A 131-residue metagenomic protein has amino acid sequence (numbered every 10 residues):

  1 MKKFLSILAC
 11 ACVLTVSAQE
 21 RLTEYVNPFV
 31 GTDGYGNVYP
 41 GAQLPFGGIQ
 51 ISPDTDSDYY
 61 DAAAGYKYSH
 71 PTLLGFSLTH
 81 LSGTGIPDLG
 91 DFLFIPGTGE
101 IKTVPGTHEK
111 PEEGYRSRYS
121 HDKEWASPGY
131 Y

Functional and structural regions predicted by a protein language model:
M1-F4: Positively charged n-region of N-terminal signal peptides that target proteins for export
S6-L8, K123: Generic marker of residues within folded, mature protein domains
L8-A18: Hydrophobic h-region of N-terminal signal peptides that target proteins for export in Gram-negative bacteria
Q19-Y131: Accessory carbohydrate-recognition regions in carbohydrate-active enzymes
